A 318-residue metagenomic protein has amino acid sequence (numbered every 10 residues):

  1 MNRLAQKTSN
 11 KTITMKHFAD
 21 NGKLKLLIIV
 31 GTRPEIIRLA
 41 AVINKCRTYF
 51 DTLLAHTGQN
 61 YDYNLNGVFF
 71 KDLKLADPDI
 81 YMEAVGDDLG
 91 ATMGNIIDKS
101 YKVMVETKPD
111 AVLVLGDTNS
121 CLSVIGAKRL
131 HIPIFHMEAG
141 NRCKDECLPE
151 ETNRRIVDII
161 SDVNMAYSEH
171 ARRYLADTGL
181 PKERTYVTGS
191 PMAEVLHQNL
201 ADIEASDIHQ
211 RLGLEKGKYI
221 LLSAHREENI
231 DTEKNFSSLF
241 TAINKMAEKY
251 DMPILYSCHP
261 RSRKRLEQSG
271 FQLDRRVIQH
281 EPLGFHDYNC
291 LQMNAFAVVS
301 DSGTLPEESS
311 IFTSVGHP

Functional and structural regions predicted by a protein language model:
L4, N10-Q59: N-terminal subdomain of nucleotide-sugar transferases
N10-I13, Q59-N64, E83, I160-N235: A nucleotide-sugar donor-handling region in carbohydrate enzymes
N21-G22, V103-D110, L214-E215, N294: Glycine-rich phosphate-binding loop signature in dinucleotide/nucleotide-binding domains
K25-V30, E35-V42, Y49, F69 (+1 more regions): Active-site and donor-binding regions of nucleotide-sugar-utilizing enzymes
I28, L54-H56, V114, H136 (+4 more regions): Structural beta-sheet core signal
Q59, G67, E204-N294: Donor-nucleotide binding loops and adjacent catalytic segments primarily of GT-B fold Leloir glycosyltransferases
N60-A76: N-terminal beta-loop-helix "entrance" segment that forms/cooperates in small-molecule cofactor or anionic ligand
V114-L115, C121-V124, H136-M137, N164 (+1 more regions): A donor-sugar binding/catalytic signature common to diverse glycosyltransferases and related nucleotide-sugar
